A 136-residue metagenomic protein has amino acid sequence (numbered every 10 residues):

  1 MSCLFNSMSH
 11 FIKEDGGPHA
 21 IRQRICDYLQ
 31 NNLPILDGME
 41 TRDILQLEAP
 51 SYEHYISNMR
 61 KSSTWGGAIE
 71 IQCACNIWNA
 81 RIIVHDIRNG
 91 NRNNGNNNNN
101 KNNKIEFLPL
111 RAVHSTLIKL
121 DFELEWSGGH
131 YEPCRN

Functional and structural regions predicted by a protein language model:
M1-N94, K101-K104: Papain-like cysteine protease catalytic cores
K101-N136: Structured partner-binding subdomains within large eukaryotic complex subunits
